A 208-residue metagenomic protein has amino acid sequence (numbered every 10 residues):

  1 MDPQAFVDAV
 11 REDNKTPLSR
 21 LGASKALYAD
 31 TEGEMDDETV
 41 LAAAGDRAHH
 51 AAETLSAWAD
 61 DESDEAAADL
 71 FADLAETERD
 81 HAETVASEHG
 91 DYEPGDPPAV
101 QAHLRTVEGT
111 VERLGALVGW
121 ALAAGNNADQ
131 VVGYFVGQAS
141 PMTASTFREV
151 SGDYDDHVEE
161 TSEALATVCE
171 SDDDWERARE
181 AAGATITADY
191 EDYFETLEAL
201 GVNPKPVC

Functional and structural regions predicted by a protein language model:
D2-C208: Non-heme di-metal
